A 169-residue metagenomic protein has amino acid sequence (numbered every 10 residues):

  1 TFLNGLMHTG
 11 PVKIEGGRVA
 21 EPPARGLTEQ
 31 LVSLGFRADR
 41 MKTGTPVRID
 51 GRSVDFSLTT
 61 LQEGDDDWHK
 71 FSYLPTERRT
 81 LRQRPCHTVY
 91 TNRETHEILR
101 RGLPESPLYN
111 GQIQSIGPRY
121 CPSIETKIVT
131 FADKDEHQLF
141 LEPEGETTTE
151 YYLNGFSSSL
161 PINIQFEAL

Functional and structural regions predicted by a protein language model:
T1-F2, L31: Short hydrophobic core segments
F2-P11: Flavin (primarily FAD) binding-site architecture
P11-G17, F156: Short glycine-enriched, charge-decorated loop/helix-capping segments at active-site entrances that position
V19-E29: Glycine-rich S-adenosyl-L-methionine
T28-F166: An anion/pyrophosphate-binding glycine-rich loop and adjacent beta-alpha core in soluble alpha-beta enzymes
L169: Active-site region of the double-stranded beta-helix
